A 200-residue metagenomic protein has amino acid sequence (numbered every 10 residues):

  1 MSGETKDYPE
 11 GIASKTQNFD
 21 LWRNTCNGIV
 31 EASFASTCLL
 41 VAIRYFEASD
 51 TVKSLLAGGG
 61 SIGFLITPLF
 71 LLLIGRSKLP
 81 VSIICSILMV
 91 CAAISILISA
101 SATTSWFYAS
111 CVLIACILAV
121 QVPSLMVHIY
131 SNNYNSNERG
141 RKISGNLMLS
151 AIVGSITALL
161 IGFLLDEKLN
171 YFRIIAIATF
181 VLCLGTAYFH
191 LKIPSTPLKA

Functional and structural regions predicted by a protein language model:
S2-T67, L71: Helix-loop boundary and gating motifs at the non-cytosolic
K15-Q17, I98-V112, K168: Helix-loop junctions at membrane interfaces in 12-TM secondary transporters
T25, S95, S105-P123: Hydrophobic core of transmembrane alpha-helices in multi-pass small-molecule transporters, especially MFS/SLC-type
L39-Y45, L72-S77, A100, A151-A176: Transmembrane alpha-helix termini and helix-breaking/packing motifs in multi-pass membrane transporters
S61-P68, I143-I161: Glycine-rich segments within core transmembrane alpha-helices of 12-TM secondary carriers
I87-T104, F163-D166: C-terminal ends and interior cores of transmembrane alpha-helices in multi-pass membrane transporters/permeases
V120-Y134: Intracellular juxtamembrane helix-capping segments at the cytosolic ends of symmetry-related transmembrane helices
F180-K199: C-terminal membrane-cytosol helix-exit motif in multi-pass small-molecule transporters
